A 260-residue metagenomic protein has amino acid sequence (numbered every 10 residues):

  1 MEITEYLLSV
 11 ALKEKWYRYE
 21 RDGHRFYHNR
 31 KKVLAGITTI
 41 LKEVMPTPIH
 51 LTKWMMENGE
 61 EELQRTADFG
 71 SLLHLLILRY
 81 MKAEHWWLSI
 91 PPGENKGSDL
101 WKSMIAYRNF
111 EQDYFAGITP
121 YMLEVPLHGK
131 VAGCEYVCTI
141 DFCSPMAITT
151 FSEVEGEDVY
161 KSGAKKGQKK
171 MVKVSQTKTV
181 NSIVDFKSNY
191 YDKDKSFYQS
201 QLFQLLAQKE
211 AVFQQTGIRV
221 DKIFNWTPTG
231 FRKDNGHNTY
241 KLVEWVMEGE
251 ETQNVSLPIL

Functional and structural regions predicted by a protein language model:
M1-V137, S152-M171: Metal-dependent nuclease catalytic cores that hydrolyze phosphodiester bonds in DNA/RNA, characterized by
M122-L260: Mg2+/Mn2+-dependent nuclease catalytic core
